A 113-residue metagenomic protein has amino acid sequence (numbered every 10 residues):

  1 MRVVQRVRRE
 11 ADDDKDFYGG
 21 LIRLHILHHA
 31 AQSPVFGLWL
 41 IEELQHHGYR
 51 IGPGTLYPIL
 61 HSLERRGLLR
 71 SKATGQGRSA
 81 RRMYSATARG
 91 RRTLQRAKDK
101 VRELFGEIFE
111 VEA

Functional and structural regions predicted by a protein language model:
M1-K15: Short, Lys/Arg-enriched N-terminal segment that forms or immediately precedes the first helix of a structured domain
D14-T55: N-terminal helix-turn-helix DNA-binding core of bacterial DNA-binding proteins
H47, L63, V101: The DNA-recognition helices of helix-turn-helix-type DNA-binding domains
L56-P58, S62-L63: Basic amphipathic alpha-helical segments that dock to polyanions
R66-A80, S85: Beta-hairpin "wing" of winged helix-turn-helix
A80-K98: Basic, amphipathic "hinge/linker" alpha-helix immediately C-terminal to the N-terminal HTH DNA-binding motif
L94-A113: Amphipathic alpha-helical dimerization/coiled-coil segments that flank or bridge DNA-binding/regulatory modules
